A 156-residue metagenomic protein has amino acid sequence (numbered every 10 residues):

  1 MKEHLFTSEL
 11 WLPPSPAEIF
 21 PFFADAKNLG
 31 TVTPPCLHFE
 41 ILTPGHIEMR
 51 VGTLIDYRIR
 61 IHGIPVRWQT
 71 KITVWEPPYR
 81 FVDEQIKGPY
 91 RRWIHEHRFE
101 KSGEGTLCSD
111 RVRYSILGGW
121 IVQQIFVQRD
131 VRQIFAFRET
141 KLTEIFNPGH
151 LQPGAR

Functional and structural regions predicted by a protein language model:
M1-H46, R50: Hydrophobic ligand-binding cavity/cleft-lining segments
L5-T7, P65-Q69, R92-H95: Short, surface-exposed coil-to-beta transition loops
E9-P13, E40, R58, K71 (+2 more regions): Generic structural detector for well-ordered beta-strands
L12-P14, I61-G63, V74, P89 (+1 more regions): Beta-strand elements of well-folded, non-transmembrane domains
S15, P77, S102-G105: Short strand-connecting beta-turns/loops that link adjacent beta-strands
E40-K87, L107, T140-I145, G149 (+1 more regions): Glycine-rich portal/gate segments that line the openings of hydrophobic small-molecule binding cavities
V82-F135, P153: Beta-strand/loop substructures that line and gate deep hydrophobic ligand-binding cavities in soluble
